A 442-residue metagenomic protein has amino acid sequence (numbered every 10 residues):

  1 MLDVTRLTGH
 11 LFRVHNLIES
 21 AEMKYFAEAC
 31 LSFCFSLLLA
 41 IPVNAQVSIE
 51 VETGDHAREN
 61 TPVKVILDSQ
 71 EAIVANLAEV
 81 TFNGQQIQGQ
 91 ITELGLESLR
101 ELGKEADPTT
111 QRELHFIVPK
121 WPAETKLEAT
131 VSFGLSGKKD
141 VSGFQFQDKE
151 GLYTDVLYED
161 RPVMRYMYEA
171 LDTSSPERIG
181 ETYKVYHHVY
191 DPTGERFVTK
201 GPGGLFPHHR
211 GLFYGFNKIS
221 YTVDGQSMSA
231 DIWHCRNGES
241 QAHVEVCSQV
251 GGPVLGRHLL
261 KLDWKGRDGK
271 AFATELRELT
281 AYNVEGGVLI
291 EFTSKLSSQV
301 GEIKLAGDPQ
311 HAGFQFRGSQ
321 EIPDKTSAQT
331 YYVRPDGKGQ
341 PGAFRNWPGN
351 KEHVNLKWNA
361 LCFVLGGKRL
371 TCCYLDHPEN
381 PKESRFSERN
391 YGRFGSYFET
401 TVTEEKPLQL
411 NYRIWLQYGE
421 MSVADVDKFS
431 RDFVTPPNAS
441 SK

Functional and structural regions predicted by a protein language model:
A29-P42: Bacterial N-terminal signal peptides
Q46-G143, Y166-K261: Alpha-mannosidase-like glycoside hydrolase catalytic domains involved in N-glycan trimming, generalizing to other
I49-V51, T154-V156, D160, I290-S298: Short, well-ordered beta-strand segments enriched in hydrophobic/aromatic residues
T53-D55, S69, L262-D268, L279-N283 (+3 more regions): Beta-strand elements of well-folded, non-transmembrane domains
T109, I117-W121, L370-K442: Beta-strand-rich recognition/accessory modules
Q145-E150, Q249-D308: Acidic, contiguous internal or C-terminal segments within carbohydrate-active enzymes that form a structured patch used
Y166-E181, V185-H188, N283-T330: Acidic (Asp/Glu-rich), glycine- and aromatic
E302-Y374: Active-site/ligand-binding surface loops and adjacent short beta/alpha elements that line catalytic pockets across
